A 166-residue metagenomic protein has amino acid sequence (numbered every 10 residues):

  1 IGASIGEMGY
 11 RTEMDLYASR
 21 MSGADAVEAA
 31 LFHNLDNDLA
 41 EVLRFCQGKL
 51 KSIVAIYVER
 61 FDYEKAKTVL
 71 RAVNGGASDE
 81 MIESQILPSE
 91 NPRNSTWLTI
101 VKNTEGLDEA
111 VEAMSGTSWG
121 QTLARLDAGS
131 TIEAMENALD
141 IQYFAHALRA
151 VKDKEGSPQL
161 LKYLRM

Functional and structural regions predicted by a protein language model:
I1-M166: N-terminal domain-start signal
